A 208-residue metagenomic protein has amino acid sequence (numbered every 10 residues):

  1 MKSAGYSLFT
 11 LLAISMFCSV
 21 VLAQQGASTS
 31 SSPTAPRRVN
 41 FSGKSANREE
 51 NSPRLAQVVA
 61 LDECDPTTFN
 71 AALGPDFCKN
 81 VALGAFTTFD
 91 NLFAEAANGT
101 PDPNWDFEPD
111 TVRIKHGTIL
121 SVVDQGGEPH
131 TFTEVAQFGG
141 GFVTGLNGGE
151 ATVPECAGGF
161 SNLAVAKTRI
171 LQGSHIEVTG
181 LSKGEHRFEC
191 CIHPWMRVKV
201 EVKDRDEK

Functional and structural regions predicted by a protein language model:
M1-F9: Bacterial N-terminal signal peptides that target proteins for export
F9-S19: Bacterial N-terminal signal peptides
Q24-K208: Extracytoplasmic copper-binding redox domains, predominantly the cupredoxin/blue-copper superfamily
